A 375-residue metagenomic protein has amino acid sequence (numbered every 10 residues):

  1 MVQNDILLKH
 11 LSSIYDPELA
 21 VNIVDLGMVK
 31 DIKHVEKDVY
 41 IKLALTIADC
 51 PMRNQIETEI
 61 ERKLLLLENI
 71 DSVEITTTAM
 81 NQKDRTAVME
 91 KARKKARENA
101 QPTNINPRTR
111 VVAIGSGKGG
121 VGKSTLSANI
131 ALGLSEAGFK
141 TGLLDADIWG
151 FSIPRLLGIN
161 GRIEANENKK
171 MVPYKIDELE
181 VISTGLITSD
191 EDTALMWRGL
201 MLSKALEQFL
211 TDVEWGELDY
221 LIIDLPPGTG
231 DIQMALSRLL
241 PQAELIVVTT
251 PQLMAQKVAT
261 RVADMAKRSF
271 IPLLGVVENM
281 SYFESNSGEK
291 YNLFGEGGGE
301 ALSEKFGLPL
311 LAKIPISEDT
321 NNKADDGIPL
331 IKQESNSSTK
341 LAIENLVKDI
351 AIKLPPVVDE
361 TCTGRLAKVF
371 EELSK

Functional and structural regions predicted by a protein language model:
M1-K30: N-proximal, solvent-exposed amphipathic alpha-helical segments enriched in charged/polar residues
D25-M28, V35, T46-D49, R53-S116 (+1 more regions): Extreme N-terminal, non-catalytic leader segments that precede Walker-type/kinase nucleotide-binding cores
E36-T46, I182: Short, aliphatic-rich beta-strand segments
R110-I148, A263: Walker A/P-loop phosphate-binding motif and the immediately C-terminal alpha-helix
L134-D192, M196-W197, S203-A205, L210: Phosphate-binding loop that captures ATP/GTP phosphates
D212-W215, D219-D326: Conserved catalytic-core segment of NTP-binding enzymes
D326-T339: C-terminal boundary of histidine-terminating zinc-finger modules
L346-D349, D359-K375: A short, charged, Gly/Pro-tolerant segment at domain boundaries
